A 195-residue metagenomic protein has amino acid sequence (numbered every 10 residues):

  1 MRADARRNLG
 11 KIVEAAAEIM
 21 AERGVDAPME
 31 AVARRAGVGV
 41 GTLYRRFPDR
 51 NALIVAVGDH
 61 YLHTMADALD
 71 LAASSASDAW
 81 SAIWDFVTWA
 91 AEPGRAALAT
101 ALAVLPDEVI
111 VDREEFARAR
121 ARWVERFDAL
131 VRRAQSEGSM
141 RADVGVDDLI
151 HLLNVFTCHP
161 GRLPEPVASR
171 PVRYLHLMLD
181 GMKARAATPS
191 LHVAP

Functional and structural regions predicted by a protein language model:
M1-D26, E30-R35, A52-V55: Basic, helix-initiating cap at the start of DNA-binding domains
M1-R7, E108-V109, P189-P195: N-terminal intrinsically disordered/low-complexity leader segments
G37-F47: Short hydrophobic/aromatic patch on the recognition helix
A56, D67-A96: Hydrophobic alpha-helical connector segments
H60-A66, I110-T157, G161-R162, S169 (+1 more regions): Amphipathic alpha-helical packing segments from all-alpha helical-bundle domains
A82-V111, I150-L153: Amphipathic alpha-helical segments used for helix-helix packing
P93-A97, R133, I150-A168, L179-L191: Amphipathic C-terminal alpha-helical segment
